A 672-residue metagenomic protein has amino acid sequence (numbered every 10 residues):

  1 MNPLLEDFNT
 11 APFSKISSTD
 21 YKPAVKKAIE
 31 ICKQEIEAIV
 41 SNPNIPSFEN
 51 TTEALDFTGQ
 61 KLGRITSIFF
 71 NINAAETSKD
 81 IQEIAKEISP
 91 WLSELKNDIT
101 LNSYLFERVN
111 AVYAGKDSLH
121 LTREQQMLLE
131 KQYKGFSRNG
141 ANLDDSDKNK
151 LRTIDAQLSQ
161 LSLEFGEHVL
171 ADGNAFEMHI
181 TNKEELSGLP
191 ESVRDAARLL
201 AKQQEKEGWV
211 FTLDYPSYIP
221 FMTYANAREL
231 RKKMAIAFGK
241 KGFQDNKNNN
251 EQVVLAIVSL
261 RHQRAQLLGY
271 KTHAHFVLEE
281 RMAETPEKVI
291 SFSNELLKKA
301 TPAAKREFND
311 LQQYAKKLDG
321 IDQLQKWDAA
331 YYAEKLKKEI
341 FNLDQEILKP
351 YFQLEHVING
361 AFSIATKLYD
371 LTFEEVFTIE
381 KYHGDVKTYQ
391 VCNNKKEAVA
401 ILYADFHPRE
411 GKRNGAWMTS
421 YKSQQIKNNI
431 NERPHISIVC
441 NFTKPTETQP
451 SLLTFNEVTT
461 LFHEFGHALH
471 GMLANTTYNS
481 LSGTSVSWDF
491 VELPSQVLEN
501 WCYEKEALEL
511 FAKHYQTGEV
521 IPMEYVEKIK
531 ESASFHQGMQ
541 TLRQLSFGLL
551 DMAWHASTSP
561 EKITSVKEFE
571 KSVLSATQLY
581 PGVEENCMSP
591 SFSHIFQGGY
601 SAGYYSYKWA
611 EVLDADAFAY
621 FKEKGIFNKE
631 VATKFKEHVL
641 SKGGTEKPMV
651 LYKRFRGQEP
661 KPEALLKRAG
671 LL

Functional and structural regions predicted by a protein language model:
M1-D20, K27, S187, G208-V210 (+9 more regions): C-terminal, non-catalytic "cap/extension" segments appended to globular domains
M1-L189: N-terminal helix-rich structural modules
E6-D20, F69-I88, A111-T153, T212-Q252 (+6 more regions): Short His/Asp/Glu-rich catalytic/ion-coordination signatures at enzyme active sites or charged loops
E30, Q34, A38-I45, K61-S78 (+23 more regions): Intrinsically disordered or highly flexible coil/loop and linker segments, enriched in small and charged/polar residues
Q60-N71, E130, K134, I236 (+3 more regions): Short, hydrophobic/amphipathic alpha-helical patches that form generic packing surfaces within helical domains
E124, L128-L129, Q157-Q160, E167 (+9 more regions): Active-site-proximal, well-structured secondary-structure segments within enzyme catalytic domains
N250-H262, H435-I438, T476, K642-G644: Short, hydrophobic/aliphatic alpha-helical segments
T443-L461: Short pre-active-site segment immediately N-terminal to the catalytic Zn-binding motif
